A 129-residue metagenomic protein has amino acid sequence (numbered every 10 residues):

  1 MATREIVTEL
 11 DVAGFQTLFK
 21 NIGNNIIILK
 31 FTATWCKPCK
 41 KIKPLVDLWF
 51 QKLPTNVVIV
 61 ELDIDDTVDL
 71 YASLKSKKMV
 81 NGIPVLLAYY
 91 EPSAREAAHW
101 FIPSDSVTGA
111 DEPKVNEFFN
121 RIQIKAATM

Functional and structural regions predicted by a protein language model:
M1-I27, D105, P113-M129: N-terminal leader/targeting and pre-domain segments
V7-D11, F31, K43-Y71: Thiol-based oxidoreductase modules, predominantly thioredoxin-like and allied folds used for disulfide exchange
G14-Q51: Local sequence-structure signature of Cys/Sec-based thiol-disulfide redox active-site neighborhoods
I27-K30, V58-E61, V85-Y89: Beta-strand cores of modular interaction/reader domains in eukaryotic scaffold and signaling proteins, especially PDZ
K37-P38, T67-L70, R95-E96, K114-N116: Eukaryotic short linear interaction motifs
K41-P44, L74-K75, F101: Short coil/turn segments at secondary-structure boundaries
V68-G82: Mid-chain, well-packed structural core segment of small domains
N81-G82, L87-M129: Non-catalytic, surface beta->alpha helical segment in thiol-disulfide oxidoreductase systems
